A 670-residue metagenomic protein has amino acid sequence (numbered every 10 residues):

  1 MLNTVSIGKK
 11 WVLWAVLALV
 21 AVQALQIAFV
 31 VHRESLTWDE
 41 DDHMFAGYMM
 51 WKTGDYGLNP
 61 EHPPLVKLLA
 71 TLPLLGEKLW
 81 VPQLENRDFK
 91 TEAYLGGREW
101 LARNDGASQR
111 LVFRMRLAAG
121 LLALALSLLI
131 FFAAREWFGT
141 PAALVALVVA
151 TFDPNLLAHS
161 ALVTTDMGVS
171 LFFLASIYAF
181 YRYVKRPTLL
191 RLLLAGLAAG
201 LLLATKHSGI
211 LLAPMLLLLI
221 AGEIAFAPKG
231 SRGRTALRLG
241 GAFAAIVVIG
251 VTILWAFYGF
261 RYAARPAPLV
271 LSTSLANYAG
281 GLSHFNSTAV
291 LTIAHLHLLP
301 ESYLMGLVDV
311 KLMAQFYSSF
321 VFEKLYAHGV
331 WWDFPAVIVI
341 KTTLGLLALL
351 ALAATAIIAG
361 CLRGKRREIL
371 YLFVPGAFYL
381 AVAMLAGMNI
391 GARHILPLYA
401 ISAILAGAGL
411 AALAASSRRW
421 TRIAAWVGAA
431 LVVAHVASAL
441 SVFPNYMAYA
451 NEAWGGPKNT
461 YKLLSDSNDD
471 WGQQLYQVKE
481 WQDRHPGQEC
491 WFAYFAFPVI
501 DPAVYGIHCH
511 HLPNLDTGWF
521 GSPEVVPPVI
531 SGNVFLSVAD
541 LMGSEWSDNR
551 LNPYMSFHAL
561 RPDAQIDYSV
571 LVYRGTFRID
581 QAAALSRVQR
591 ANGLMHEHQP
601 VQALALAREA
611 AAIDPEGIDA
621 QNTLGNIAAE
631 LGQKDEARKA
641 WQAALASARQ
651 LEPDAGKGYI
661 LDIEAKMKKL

Functional and structural regions predicted by a protein language model:
L17-V20, P214-L217, F243-T252, L362-G364 (+2 more regions): Signature aromatic-anchored transmembrane alpha helix within multi-pass, membrane-resident enzymes that catalyze glycan
L19, A146-T151, Y178, A199 (+1 more regions): Short helix- or helix-capping micro-motifs that position conserved polar/aromatic residues at function-defining sites
V20, V145, L197, L350-A353 (+2 more regions): Transmembrane alpha-helix segments characteristic of polytopic inner-membrane glycan-assembly/cell-envelope
Y56-A118, A267-H328: Interfacial juxtamembrane loops and adjacent helix segments that form the catalytic/substrate-binding surfaces
R135, S176-L192: Membrane-interface transmembrane helices that cradle and orient dolichyl/undecaprenyl
H159, D166-V169, L202, L211 (+4 more regions): Hydrophobic/aromatic-rich transmembrane helices and adjacent perimembrane loops
Y317, F322, W454-L670: C-terminal luminal/periplasmic domains and tails of membrane-associated envelope-modifying transferases
V337, T342-R366, R419-R422: Hydrophobic, aromatic-rich transmembrane alpha-helices and their immediate juxtamembrane boundary segments
